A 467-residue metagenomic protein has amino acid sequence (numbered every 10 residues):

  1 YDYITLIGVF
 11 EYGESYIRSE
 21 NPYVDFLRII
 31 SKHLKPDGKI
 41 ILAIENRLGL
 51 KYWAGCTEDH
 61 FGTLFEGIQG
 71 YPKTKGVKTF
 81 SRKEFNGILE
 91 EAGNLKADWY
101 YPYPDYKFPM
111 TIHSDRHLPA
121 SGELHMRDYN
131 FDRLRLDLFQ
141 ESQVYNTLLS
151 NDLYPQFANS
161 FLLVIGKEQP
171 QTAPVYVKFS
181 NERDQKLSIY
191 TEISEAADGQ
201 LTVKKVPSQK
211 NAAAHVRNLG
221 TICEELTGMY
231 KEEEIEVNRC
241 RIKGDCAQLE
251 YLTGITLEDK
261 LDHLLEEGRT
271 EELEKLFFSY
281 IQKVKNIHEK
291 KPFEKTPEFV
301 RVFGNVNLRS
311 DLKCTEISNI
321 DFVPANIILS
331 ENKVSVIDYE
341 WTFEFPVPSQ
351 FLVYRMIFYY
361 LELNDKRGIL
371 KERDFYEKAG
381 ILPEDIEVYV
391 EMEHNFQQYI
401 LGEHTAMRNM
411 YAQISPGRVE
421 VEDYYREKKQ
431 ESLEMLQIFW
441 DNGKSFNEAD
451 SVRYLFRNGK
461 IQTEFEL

Functional and structural regions predicted by a protein language model:
S19-K39: A short glycine-rich, Lys/Arg-flanked "PGG" loop and its adjoining helix->strand segment in the class I
I41-L64: Conserved class I S-adenosyl-L-methionine
F61-P72, F299-G368: Catalytic activation segment of kinase domains across protein kinase-like and atypical kinase folds
K75-Y101: Short alpha-helix
E84, D98-I193: Rossmann-like AdoMet/SAM-dependent catalytic core
K178-E225, K260: ATP-binding glycine-rich loop module of kinase domains
E236-F303: Conserved structural core of kinase catalytic domains
S335-Y425: C-lobe/activation-segment region of protein kinase-like
